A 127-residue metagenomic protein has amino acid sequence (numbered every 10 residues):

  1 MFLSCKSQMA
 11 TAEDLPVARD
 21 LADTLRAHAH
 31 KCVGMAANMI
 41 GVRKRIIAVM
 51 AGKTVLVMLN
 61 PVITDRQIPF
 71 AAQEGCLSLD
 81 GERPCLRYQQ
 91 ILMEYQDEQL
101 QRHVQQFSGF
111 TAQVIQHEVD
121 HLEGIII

Functional and structural regions predicted by a protein language model:
M1-I127: Positively charged
